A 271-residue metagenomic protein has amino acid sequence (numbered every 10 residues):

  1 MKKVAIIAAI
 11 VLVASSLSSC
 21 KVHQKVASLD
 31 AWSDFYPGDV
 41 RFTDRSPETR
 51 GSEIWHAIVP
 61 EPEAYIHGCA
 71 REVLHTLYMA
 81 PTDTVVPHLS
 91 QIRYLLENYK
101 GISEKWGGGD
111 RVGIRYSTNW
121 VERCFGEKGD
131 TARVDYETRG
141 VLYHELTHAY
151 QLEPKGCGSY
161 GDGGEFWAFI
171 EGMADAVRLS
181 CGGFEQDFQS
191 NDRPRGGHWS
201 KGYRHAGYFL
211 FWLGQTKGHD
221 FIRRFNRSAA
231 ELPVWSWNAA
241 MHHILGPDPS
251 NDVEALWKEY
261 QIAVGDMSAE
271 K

Functional and structural regions predicted by a protein language model:
V4-V13: Sec-dependent N-terminal signal peptides
S16-S19: C-terminal motif of bacterial Sec signal peptides marking the signal peptidase cleavage site
H23, E53-Y116: Auxiliary, metal-adjacent structural segments of Zn-dependent hydrolase domains
S33-P60: Acidic/histidine-rich, surface-exposed loop or edge segments in extracytoplasmic proteins
H56-G68, A132-V141, G164-A168, G197-R204 (+2 more regions): Soluble non-cytosolic domains of exported or imported proteins
Y99, W106-Q186: Zinc-dependent metallopeptidase catalytic helix centered on the HExxH motif and its immediate flanking segment
S180-G197, L213-S228: Short helix/loop segments within enzyme catalytic domains that coordinate or immediately flank catalytic cofactors
A206-K271: Pan-zinc metallopeptidase signature
